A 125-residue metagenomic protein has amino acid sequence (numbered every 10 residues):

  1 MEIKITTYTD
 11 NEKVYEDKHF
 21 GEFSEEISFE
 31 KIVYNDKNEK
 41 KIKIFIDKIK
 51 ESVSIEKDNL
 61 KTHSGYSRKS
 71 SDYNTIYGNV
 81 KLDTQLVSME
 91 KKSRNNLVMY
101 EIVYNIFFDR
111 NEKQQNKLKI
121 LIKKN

Functional and structural regions predicted by a protein language model:
M1-H63, R68-E101, F107, K113: N-terminal intrinsically disordered, cationic/polar leader segments that include organellar targeting peptides
V103-N125: Mixed-charge, glycine-accented linear interaction segment located at domain edges/termini
